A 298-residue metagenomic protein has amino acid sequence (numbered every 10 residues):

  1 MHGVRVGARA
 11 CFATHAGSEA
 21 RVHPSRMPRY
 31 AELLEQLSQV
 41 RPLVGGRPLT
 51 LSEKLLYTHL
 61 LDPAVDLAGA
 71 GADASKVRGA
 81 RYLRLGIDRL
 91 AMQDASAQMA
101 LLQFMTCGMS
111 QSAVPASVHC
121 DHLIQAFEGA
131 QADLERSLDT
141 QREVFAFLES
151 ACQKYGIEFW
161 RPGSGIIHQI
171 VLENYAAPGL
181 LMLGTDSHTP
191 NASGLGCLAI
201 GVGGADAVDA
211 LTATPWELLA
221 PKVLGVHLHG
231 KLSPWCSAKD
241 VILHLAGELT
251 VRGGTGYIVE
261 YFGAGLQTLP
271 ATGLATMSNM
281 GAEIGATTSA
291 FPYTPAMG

Functional and structural regions predicted by a protein language model:
M1-A20: N-terminal mitochondrial targeting presequence
S18-H23, A177-G298: Mobile "lid/hinge" segments at catalytic clefts and subdomain interfaces of large enzymes
V22, R26-R29, L33-K222: Long, structured ligand/cofactor-binding scaffold of large enzymes
